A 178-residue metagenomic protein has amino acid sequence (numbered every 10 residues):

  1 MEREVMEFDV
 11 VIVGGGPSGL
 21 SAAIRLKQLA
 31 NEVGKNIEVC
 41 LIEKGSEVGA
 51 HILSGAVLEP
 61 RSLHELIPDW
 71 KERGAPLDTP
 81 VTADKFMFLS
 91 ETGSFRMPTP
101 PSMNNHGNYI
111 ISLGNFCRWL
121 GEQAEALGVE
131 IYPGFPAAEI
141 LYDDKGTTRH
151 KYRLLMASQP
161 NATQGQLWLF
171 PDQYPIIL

Functional and structural regions predicted by a protein language model:
M1-E7, E32, Q166-F170: A short, basic/flexible loop-to-alpha-helix module at the beginning of a structural domain
M1-V13, P17, A124, G128-F135: Glycine/serine-rich loop-strand microenvironments at binding/catalytic pocket rims
D9-C40: N-terminal Rossmann-like FAD-binding beta1-loop-alpha1 element of flavoenzymes
G15-G16, K44, L113: Glycine-rich Rossmann-fold phosphate-binding loop(s) that bind the pyrophosphate of adenine dinucleotide cofactors
G19-A30, L63-I67, H150-Q159: Short, well-ordered amphipathic alpha-helices
L26, S54-V57, G146: Short, glycine/charged-enriched secondary-structure capping and boundary segments
N36-E91: N-terminal FAD cofactor-binding segment of flavoenzymes
G74-L178: Feature captures the FAD/FMN-dependent oxidoreductase FAD-binding
